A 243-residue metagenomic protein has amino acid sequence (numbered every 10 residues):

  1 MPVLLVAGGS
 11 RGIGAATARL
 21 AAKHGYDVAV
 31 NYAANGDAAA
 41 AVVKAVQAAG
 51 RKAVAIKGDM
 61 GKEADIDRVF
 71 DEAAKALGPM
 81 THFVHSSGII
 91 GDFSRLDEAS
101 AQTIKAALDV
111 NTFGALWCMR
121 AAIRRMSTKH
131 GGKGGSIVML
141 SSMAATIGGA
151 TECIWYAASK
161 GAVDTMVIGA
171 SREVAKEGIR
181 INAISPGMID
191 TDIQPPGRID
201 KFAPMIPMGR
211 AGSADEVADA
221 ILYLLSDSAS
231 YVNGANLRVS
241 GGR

Functional and structural regions predicted by a protein language model:
S10-R11: Conserved glycine-rich cofactor-binding loop
G78, A175, R180, V232-G234: Short, small/polar-rich loop/turn modules that mediate ligand/substrate recognition or access, typified
I89-I90, G132-A162, V167-K176, M188: Catalytic loop of short-chain dehydrogenase/reductase
F93, D200, P204, L222 (+1 more regions): Short C-terminal tail/terminal secondary-structure segment of NAD(P)H-dependent dehydrogenase/reductase domains
S94-L96, S100-L108, F202: Substrate-binding pocket helix/loop in short-chain dehydrogenase/reductase
M119-R120, I168: A short, exposed helix-loop element centered on a Lys and neighboring polar residues
I206-V217: A conserved structural motif in NAD(P)-dependent oxidoreductases
